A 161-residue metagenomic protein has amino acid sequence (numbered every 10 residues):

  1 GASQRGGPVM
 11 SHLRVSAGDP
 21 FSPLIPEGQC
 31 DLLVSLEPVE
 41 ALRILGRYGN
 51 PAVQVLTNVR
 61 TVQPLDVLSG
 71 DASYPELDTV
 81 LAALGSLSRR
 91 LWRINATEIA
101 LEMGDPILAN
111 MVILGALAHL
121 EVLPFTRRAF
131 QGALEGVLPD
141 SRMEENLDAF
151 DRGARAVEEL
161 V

Functional and structural regions predicted by a protein language model:
G1-V161: Active-site cofactor/cluster-binding pocket
